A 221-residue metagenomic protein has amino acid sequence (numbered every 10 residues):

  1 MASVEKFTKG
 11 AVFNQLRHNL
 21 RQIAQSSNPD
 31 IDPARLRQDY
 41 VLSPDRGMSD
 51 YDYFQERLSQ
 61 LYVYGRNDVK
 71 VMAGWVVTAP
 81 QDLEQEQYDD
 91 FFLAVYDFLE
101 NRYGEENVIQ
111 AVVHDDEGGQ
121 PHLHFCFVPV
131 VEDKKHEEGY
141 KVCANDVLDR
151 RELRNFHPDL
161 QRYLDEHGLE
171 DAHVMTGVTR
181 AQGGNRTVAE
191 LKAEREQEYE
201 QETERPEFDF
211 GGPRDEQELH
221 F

Functional and structural regions predicted by a protein language model:
M1-F221: N-terminal nicking endonuclease/strand-transfer module with a His-rich metal-binding environment and a catalytic Tyr
